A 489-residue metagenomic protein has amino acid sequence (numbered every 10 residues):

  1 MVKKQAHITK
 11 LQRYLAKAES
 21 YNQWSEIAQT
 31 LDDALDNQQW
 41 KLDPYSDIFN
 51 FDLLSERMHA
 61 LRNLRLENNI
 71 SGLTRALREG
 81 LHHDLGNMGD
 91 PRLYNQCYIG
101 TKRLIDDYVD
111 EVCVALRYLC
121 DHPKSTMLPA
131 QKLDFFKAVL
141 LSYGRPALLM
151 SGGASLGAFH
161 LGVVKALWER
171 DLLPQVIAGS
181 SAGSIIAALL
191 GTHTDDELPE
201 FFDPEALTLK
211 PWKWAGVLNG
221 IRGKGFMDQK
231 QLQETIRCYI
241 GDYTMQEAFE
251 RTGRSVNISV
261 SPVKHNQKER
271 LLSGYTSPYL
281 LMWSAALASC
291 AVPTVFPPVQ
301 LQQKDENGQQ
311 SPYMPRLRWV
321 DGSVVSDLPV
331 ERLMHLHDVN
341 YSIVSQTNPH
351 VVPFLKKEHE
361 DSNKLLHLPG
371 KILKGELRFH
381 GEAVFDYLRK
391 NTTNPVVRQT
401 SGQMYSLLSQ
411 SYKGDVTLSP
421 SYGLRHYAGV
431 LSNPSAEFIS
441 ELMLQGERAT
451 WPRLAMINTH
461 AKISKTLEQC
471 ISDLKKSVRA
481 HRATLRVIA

Functional and structural regions predicted by a protein language model:
M1-I177, T192-A489: Patatin-like phospholipase
A178-G179, G183: Gly/Ala-rich beta-loop-alpha elbow adjacent to hydrolase catalytic centers
S184-T192: Short glycine-enriched nucleophile-adjacent loop and the immediately C-terminal alpha-helix near the catalytic center
